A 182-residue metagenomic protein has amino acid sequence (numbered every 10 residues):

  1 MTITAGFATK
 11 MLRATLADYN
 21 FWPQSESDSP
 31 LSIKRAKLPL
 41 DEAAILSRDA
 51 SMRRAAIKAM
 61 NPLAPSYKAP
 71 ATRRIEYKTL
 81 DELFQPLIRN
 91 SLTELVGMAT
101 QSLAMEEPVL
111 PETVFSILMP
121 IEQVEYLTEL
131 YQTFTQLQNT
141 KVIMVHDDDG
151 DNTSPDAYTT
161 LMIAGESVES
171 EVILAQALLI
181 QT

Functional and structural regions predicted by a protein language model:
M1, D151-N152: Polar low-complexity intrinsically disordered regions
M1-T128, Q132: N-terminal "domain-start" segment
K10, Q101, T153-S154, E169: Intrinsically disordered, low-complexity, compositionally biased regions/tails
S25, S29, D147, A175-A177: Generic detector of ordered, mature protein regions
L40, Q136-Q138, A157-Y158: Short, basic and Ser/Thr-rich N-terminal targeting/leader segments
L137-D151: Extended, Lys/Arg-enriched charged tracts that mediate electrostatic binding to polyanionic substrates
D156-T182: Compact beta-sheet-dominated globular domain cores
